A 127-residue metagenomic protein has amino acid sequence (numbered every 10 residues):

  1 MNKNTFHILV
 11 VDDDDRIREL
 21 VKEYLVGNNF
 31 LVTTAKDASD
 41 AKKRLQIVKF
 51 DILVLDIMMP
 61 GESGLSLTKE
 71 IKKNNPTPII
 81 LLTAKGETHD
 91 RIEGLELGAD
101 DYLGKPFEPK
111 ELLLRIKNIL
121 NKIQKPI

Functional and structural regions predicted by a protein language model:
M1-H7, L120: Non-catalytic signal-transmission and effector/linker regions of two-component phosphorelay proteins
N4-T5, K49-D51, N74-I79: His-Asp phosphorelay/catalytic-motif detector in bacterial-type signaling
D15-T33: Two-component/phosphorelay signaling modules centered on CheY-like receiver
T34, G61-E62, T88, E96: Residue-level signal for the "D+5" position in two-component response regulator receiver
A35-S39, R91: Conserved Asp/Asn-Gly motif in the active-site loop of CheY-like receiver
D37, S63-S66: Acidic catalytic/metal-coordinating carboxylates
V48-V54, M59: Active-site beta3 strand of CheY-like receiver
K69, K73, P78-I127: Basic, amphipathic DNA-recognition helix from helix-turn-helix-like DNA-binding domains
